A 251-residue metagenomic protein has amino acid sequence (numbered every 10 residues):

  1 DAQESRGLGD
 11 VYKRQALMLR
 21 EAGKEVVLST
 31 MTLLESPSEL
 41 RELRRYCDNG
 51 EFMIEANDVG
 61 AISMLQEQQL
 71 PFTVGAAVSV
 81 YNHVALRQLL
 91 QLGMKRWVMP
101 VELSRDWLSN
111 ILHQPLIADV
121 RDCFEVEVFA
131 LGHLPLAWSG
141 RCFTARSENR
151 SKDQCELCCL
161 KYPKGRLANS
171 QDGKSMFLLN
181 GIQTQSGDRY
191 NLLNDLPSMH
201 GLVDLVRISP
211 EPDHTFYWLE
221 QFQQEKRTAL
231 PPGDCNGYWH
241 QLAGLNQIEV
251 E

Functional and structural regions predicted by a protein language model:
D1-Y12: Single conserved hydrophobic/aromatic residue that forms the stacking wall/gate of nucleotide- or nucleobase-binding
R6, T30, G75-A77, M99-V101 (+1 more regions): Short beta->alpha connector loops at strand-helix junctions that form conserved, small/polar/Pro-enriched
K13-K24, L28-Q88: N-terminal active-site wall of soluble small-molecule enzyme domains
E25-V27, M53-E55, P71-T73, K95-V98 (+2 more regions): Structural preference for beta-strand elements that scaffold enzyme active sites
L40-Y46, Y81-L92, D106-H113, A137-S139 (+2 more regions): Catalytic cores of alpha/beta
L43-N57, A61, L89-K95, N149-C158 (+2 more regions): Structural recognition of alpha->loop->beta junctions
V101-E102, D122-L219: Hydrophobic, secondary-structure "cap" segments at the distal end of domains
S109-L116, H214-A243: C-terminal helical cap(s) of enzyme catalytic domains, especially alpha/beta-barrels
